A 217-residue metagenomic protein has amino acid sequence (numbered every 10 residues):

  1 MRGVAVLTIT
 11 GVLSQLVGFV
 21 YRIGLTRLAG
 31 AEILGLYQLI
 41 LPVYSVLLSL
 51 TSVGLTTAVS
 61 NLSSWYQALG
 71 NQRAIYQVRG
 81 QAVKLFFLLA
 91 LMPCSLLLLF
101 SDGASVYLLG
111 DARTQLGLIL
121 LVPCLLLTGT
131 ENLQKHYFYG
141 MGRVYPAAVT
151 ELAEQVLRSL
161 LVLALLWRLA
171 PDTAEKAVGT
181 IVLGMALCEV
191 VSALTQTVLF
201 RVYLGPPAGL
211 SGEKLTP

Functional and structural regions predicted by a protein language model:
M1, Q38, Q72-L88: Interfacial transmembrane-helix starts/ends
M1-V17, R73, Q77, E213-P217: N-terminal membrane topogenesis motif
L25-L48, R113-Q115, A174-L183, P217: Interfacial/gating helices of multi-pass transporter permease domains
Q38-Q67, F86-F87, P123-T130: Small-residue-rich midsections of specific transmembrane alpha-helices
M92-G110, R168-L169: Short membrane-interface helical motifs at transmembrane helix boundaries in multi-pass membrane transporters
S95, L99, G110-L133, L160-L161: Alpha-helical transmembrane segments of multi-pass membrane proteins
L127-T150, F200: Membrane-interface junctions at transmembrane-helix termini in multi-pass inner-membrane proteins
T150-A164, D172-G205: Hydrophobic alpha-helical transmembrane segments
